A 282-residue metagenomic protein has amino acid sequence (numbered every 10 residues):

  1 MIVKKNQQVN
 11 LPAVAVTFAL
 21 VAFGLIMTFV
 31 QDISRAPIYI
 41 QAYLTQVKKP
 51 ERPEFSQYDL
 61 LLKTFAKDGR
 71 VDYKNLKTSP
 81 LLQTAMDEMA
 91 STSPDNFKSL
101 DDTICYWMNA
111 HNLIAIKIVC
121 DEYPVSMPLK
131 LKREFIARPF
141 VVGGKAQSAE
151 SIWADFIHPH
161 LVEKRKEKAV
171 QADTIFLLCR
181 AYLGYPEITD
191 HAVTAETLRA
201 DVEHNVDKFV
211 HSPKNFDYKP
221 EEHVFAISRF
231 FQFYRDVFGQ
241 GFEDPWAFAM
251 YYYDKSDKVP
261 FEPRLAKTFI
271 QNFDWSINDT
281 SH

Functional and structural regions predicted by a protein language model:
I2-V3, S281: Mixed-charge, low-complexity segments
K4-A19: N-terminal Sec-pathway targeting helices
L20-F29: Hydrophobic alpha-helical membrane-insertion segments, chiefly the h-region of N-terminal signal peptides
Q31-F97, D101-H282: Interaction/scaffold regions that mediate signaling and macromolecular assembly across diverse proteins
